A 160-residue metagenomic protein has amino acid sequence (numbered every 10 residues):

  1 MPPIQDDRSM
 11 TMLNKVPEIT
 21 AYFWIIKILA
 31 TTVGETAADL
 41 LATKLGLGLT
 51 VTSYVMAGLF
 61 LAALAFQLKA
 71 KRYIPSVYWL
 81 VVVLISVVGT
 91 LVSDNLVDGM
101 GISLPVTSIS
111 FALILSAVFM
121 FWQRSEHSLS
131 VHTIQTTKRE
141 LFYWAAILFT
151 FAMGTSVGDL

Functional and structural regions predicted by a protein language model:
P2-L160: Polytopic alpha-helical membrane proteins, predominantly small-molecule transporters/carriers
